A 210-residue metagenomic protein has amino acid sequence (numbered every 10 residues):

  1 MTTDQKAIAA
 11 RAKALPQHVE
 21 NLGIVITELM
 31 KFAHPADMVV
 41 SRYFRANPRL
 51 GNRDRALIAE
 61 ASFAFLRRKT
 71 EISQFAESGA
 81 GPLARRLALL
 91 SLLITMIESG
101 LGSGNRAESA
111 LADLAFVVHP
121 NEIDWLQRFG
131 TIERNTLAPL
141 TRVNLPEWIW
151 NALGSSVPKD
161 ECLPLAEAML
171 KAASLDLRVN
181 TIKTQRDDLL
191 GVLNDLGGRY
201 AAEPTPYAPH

Functional and structural regions predicted by a protein language model:
M1-H210: Class I Rossmann-like S-adenosyl-L-methionine
